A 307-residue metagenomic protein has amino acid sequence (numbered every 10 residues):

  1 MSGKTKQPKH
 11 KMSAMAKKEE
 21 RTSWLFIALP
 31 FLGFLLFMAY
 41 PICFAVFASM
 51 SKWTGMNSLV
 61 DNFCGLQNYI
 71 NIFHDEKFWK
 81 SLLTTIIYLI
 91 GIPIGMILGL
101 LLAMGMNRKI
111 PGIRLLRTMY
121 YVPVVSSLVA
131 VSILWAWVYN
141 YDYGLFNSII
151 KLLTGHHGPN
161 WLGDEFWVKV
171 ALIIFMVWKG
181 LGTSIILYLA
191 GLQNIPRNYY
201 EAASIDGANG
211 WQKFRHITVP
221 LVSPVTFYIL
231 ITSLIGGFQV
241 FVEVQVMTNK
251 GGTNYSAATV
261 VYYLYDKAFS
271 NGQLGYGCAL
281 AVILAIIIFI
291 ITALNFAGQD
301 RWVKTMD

Functional and structural regions predicted by a protein language model:
M1-K17: Short, Lys/Arg-rich, polar N-terminal cytosolic tail immediately upstream of the first transmembrane signal-anchor
K18-D307: A structural signal for multi-pass alpha-helical bundles of membrane permease subunits that mediate small-molecule
